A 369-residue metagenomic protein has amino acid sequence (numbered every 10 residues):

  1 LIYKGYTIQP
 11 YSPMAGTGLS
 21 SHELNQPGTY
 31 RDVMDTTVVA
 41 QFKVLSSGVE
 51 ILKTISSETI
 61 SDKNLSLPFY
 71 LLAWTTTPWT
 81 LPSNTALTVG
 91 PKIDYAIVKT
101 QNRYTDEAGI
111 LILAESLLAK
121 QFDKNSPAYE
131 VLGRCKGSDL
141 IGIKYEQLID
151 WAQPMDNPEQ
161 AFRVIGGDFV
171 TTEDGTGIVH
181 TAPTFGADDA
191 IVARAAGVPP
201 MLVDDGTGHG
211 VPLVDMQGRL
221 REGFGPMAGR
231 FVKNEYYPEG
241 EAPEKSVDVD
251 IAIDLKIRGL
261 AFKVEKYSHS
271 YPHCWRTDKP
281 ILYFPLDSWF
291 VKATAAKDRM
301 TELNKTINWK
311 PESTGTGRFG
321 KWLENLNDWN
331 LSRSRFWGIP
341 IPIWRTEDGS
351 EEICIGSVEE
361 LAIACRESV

Functional and structural regions predicted by a protein language model:
L1-L45, V49, T80, G320-G349: Helix-rich, typically C-terminal accessory recognition domains appended to large enzymatic cores
Q41, W74-T75: Short beta-strand segments
K53-L72, P78-V369: Non-cofactor substrate-recognition interfaces
